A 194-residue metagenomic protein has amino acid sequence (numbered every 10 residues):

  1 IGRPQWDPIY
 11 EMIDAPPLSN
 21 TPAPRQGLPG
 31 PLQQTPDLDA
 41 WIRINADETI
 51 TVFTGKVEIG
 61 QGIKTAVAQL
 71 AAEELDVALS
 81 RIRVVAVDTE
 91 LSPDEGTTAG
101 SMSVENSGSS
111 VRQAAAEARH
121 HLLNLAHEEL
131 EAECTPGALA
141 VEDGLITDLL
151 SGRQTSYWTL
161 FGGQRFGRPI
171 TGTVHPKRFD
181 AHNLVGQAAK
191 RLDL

Functional and structural regions predicted by a protein language model:
I1-L194: Cofactor-binding beta-sheet edge motifs in enzyme active sites
